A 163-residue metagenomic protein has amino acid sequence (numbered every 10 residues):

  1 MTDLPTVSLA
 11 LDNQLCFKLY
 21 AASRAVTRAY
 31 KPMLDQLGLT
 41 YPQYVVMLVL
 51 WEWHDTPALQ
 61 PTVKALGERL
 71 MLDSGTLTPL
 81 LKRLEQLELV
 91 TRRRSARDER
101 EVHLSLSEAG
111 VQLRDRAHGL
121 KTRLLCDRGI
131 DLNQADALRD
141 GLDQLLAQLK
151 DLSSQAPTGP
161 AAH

Functional and structural regions predicted by a protein language model:
M1-A10, P57, N133-H163: C-terminal regulatory/oligomerization modules of transcriptional regulators
M1-L37, L87, A162-H163: N-terminal leader segment of winged-helix/HTH proteins
L11-K18, A22-A29, D73, A109 (+4 more regions): C-terminal ligand-sensing/allosteric alpha-helical core of TetR-family HTH transcriptional regulators
R24, R28-D73: N-terminal helix-turn-helix DNA-binding core of bacterial DNA-binding proteins
T27, K82-D140: Charged, amphipathic alpha-helical coiled-coil/dimerization segments
V63, L81-K82: Short, hydrophobic-biased segments on the C-terminal half of alpha helices that form "recognition helices"
